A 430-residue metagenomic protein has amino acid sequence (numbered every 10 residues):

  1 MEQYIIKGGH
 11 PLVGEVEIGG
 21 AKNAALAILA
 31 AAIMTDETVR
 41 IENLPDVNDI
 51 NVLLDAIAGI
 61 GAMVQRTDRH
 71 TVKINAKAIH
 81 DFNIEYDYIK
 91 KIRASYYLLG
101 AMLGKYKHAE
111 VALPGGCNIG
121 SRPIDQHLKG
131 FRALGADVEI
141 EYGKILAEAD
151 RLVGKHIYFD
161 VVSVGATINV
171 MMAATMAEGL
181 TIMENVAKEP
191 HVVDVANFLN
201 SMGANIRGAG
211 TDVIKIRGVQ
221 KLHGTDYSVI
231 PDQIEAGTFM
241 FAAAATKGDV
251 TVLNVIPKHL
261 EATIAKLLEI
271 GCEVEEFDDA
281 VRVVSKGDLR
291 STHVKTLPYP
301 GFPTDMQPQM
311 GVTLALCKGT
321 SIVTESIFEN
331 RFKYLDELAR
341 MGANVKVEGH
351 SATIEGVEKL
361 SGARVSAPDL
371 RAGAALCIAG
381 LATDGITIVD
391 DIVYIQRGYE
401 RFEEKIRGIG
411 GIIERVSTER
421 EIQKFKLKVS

Functional and structural regions predicted by a protein language model:
M1-S430: Short, structured segments at the rim of ligand-binding sites
